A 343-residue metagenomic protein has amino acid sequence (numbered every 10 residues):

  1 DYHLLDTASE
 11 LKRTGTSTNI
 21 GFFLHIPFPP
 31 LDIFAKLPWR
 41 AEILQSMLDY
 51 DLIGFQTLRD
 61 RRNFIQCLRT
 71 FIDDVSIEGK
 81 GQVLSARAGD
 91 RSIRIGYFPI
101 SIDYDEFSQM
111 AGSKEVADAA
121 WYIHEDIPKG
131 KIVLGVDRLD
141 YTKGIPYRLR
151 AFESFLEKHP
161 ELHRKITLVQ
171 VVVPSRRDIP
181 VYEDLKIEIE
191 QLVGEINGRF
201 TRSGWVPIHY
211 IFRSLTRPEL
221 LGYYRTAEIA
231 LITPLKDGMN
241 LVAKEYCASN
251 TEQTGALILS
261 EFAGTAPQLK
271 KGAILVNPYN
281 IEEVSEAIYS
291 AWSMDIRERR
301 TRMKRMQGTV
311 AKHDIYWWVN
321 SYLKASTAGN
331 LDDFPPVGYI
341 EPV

Functional and structural regions predicted by a protein language model:
D1-V343: Catalytic cores of carbohydrate-active enzymes across secretory and cytosolic contexts
